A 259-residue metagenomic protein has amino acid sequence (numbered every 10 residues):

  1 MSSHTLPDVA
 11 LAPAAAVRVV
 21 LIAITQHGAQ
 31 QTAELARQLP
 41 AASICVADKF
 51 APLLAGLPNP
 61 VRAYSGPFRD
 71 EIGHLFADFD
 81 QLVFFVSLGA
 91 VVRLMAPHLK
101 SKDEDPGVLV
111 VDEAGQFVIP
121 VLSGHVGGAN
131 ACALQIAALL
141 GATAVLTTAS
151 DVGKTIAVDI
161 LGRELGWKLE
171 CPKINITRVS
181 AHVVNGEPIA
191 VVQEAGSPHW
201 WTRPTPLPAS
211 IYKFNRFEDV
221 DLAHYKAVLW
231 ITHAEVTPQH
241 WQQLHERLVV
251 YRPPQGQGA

Functional and structural regions predicted by a protein language model:
S2-P40: A short, flexible N-terminal coil/short beta segment enriched in small residues
V19, F79-V83: Short active-site oxyanion
I24-P52, R62-P67, Q81, L88-N130 (+2 more regions): Conserved mixed alpha/beta catalytic, RNA-binding, or beta-rich assembly cores of soluble enzyme, regulatory
P60-V61, G73: Ligand-binding grooves and catalytic loops that recognize ribose/phosphate and carbohydrate rings, and esterified lipid
R69-D78: Short, well-structured alpha-helical segments in soluble
